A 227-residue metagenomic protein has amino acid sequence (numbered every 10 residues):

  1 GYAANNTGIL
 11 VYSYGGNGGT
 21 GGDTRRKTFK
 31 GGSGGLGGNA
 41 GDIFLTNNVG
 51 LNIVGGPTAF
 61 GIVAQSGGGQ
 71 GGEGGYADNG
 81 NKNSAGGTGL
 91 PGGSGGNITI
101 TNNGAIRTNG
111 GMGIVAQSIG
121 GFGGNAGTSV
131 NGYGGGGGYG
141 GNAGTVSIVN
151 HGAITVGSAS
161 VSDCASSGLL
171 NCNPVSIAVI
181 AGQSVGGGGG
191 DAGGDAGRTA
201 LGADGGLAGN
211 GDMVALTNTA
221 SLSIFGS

Functional and structural regions predicted by a protein language model:
G1-T7, T24-K27, I43-I62, G80 (+3 more regions): Beta-strand-rich solenoid/repeat architectures in extracellular/passenger domains of polysaccharide-targeting enzymes
A3-N6, G15-T24, G31-I43, A59 (+6 more regions): Collagen triple-helix signature
V11-S13, V63-S66, V115-S118, A181-S184: Recurrent small/Gly-Pro-centered beta-turn motifs in extracellular repeat architectures
G80-N83, G132-Y133, A200: Short amphipathic alpha-helical linker/capping segments at the junctions of internal repeats and modular domains
